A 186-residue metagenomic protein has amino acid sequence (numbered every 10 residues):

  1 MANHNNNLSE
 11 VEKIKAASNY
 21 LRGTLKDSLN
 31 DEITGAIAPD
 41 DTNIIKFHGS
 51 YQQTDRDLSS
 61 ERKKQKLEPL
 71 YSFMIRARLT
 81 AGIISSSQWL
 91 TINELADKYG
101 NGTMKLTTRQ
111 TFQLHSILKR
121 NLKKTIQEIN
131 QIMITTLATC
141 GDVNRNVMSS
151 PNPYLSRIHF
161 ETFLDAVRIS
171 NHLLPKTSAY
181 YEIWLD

Functional and structural regions predicted by a protein language model:
M1-E12, D40-D57, R76-N93, I169-L173: Short N-terminal secondary-structure initiator segments
M1-G35, L67-E68, A77-R78, E182: Charged, alpha-helix-forming regions
M1-N5, L25, L29, I33 (+4 more regions): Intrinsic structural disorder
N7, G23, S50-T54, G102 (+1 more regions): Generic signature of intrinsically disordered, low-complexity segments enriched in small/polar residues
L8, A16, T34, R62-K66 (+3 more regions): Short, well-ordered helical secondary-structure segments
K13-K15, E32, Q52-Q53, Q65 (+4 more regions): Residue-identity detector for glutamine
G23, D31-A38, I45-I83, R145-P153: Short glycine-/aliphatic-rich beta-strand segments at the starts of folded cytosolic domains
S72-D186: Small-residue-enriched alpha-helical segments and adjacent helix-cap loops that form tight helix-helix packing
